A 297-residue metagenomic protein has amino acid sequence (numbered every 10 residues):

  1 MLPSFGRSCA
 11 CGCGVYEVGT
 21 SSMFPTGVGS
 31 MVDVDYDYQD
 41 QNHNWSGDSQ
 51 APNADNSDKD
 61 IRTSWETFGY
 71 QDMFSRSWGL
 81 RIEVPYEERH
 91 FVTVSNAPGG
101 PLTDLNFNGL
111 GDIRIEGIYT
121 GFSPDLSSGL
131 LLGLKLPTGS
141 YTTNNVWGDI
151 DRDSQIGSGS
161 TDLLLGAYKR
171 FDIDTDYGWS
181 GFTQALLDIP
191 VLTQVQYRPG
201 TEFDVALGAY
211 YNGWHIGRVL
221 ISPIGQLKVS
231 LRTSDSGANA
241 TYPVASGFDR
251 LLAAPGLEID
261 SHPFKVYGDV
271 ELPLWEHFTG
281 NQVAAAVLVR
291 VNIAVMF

Functional and structural regions predicted by a protein language model:
M1-S46, Q50-P52: Outer-membrane beta-barrel biogenesis signature
T20-S22, V34, F68-D72, I82 (+9 more regions): Residues on the lipid-exposed face of transmembrane beta-strands in outer-membrane beta-barrel proteins
V28, D60-E66, F107-I113, L126 (+4 more regions): Residues that define the transmembrane beta-barrel architecture of outer-membrane proteins
S30, S77-L80, P124-S128, T175-G181 (+2 more regions): Repeated loop/turn-to-beta-strand initiation elements of outer-membrane beta-barrel proteins
Y36-N42, V84-H90, G121, L134-S140 (+7 more regions): Transmembrane beta-strands of outer-membrane beta-barrel pores
Y38-N56, R62, V94-P101, D153 (+3 more regions): Primarily recognizes Gram-negative and organellar outer-membrane beta-barrels
W45-G47, N53-A54, Q194-F297: Outer membrane beta-barrel transmembrane domains
E88-G200, D260: Outer-membrane pore/translocation modules
